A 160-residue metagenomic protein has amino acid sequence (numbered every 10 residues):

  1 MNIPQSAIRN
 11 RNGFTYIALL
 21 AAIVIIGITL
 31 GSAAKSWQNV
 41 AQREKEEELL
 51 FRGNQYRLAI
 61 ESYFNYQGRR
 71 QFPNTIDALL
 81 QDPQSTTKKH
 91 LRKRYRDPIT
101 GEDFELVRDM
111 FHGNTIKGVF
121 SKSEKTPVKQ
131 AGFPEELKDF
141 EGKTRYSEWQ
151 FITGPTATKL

Functional and structural regions predicted by a protein language model:
M1-N12: N-terminal leader/signal peptides at the extreme start of proteins
I3-Q5, F51, T100, K129: A general, composition-driven signal for non-globular sequence regions
R11, S32, E44-E47, Q67 (+2 more regions): Residue-level signal for short amphipathic helical patches enriched in basic/charged and nearby hydrophobic residues
N12-T15, W149: N-terminal Sec-pathway targeting helices
F14-G53: Aliphatic-rich helix starts adjacent to a transmembrane/signal segment
L58-L160: Low-complexity, acidic interaction segments enriched in glycine
